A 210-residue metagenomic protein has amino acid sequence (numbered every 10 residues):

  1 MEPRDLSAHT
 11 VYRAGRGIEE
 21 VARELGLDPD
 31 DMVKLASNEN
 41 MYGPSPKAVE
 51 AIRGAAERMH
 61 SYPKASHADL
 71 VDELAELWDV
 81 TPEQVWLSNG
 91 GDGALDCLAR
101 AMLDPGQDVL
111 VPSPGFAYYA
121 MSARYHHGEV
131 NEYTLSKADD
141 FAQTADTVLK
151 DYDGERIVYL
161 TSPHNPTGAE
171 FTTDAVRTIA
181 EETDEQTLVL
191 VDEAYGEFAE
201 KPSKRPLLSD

Functional and structural regions predicted by a protein language model:
M1-S61, G154: N-terminal "arm"/small-domain region of PLP-dependent enzymes with the aminotransferase-like
D30-D31, T81-V85, P105-D108, Q186 (+1 more regions): Short acidic capping loops at alpha-helix termini that bridge into adjacent secondary structure
V33-A36, V130-T134, I157-H164, V189-E193: Short beta-strands and strand-loop turn motifs
E50-N89: Conserved N-terminal alpha-helix of the aminotransferase class I/II PLP-enzyme fold
A68-V71, E83-V109: Conserved beta-loop-alpha segment that forms the PLP phosphate-binding cup at the N-terminus of a helix
L74, Y119-A123, T183: Short hydrophobic alpha-helical segments of the AMP-binding
A101-G154, L160: PLP-dependent aminotransferase-like
A142-D153, P166-D210: Active-site pre-lysine segment of PLP-dependent enzymes
